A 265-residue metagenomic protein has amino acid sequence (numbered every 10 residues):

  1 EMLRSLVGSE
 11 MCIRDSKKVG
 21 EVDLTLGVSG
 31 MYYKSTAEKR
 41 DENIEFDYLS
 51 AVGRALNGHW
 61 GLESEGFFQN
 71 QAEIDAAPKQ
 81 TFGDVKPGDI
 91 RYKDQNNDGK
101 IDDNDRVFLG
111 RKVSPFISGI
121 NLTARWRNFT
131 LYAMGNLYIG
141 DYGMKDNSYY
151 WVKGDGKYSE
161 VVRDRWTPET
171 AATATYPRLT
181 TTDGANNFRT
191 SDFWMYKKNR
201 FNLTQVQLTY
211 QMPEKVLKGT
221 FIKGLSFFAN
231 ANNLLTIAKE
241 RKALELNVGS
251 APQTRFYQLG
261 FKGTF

Functional and structural regions predicted by a protein language model:
E1-I13: Single conserved hydrophobic/aromatic residue that forms the stacking wall/gate of nucleotide- or nucleobase-binding
S9, D47-I74, R165-T167, A171-Y176 (+2 more regions): C-terminal beta-signal and terminal closure region of outer-membrane beta-barrel proteins
D15-K112: Conserved small-residue
G20-L26, F116-S118, R127-F129, N199 (+2 more regions): Outer-envelope beta-barrel architecture signal
L26-V28, A133, F227-A229, F261: Membrane-embedded beta-strand positions of outer-membrane beta-barrel proteins
G30-T36, W126-N128, L137-D141, Q205 (+3 more regions): Transmembrane beta-strands of outer-membrane beta-barrel pores
N128-Y132, K215-V216: Repeated loop/turn-to-beta-strand initiation elements of outer-membrane beta-barrel proteins
Y138-F227: Extracytoplasmic gating/loop element in the C-terminal half of outer-membrane beta-barrel translocons and assembly
